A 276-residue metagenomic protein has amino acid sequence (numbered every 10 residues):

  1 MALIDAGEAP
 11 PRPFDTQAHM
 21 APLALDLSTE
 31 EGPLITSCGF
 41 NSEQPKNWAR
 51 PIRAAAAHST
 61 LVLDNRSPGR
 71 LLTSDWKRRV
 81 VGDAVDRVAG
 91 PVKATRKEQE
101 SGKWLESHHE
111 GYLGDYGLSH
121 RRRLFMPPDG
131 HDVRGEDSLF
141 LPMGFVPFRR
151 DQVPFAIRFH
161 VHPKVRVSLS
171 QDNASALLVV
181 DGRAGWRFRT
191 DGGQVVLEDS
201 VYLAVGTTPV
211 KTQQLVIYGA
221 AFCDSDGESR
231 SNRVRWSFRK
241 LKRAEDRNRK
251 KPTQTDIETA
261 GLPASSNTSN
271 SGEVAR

Functional and structural regions predicted by a protein language model:
M1-I35, T212, S229: Carbohydrate-active enzyme catalytic cores, enriched for enzymes that act on polyanionic acidic polysaccharides
A2-I4, R12-D15, I35-S37, Q44-K46 (+2 more regions): Short helix/loop capping segments that flank catalytic or ligand/cofactor-binding pockets
A6, C38, L63: Active-site donor-binding loop signature of nucleotide-sugar glycosyltransferases
A9-R12, A18-P22, T36-A57: Extended active-site and interfacial segments that coordinate phosphate-rich ligands in large catalytic machineries
E30, C38, E110: Short glycine-rich loop/turn motifs that provide flexible caps or phosphate-binding loops at active sites
N41, K46-R276: CBM-like, beta-strand-rich accessory domains located in the C-terminal region of large, secreted polysaccharide-active
